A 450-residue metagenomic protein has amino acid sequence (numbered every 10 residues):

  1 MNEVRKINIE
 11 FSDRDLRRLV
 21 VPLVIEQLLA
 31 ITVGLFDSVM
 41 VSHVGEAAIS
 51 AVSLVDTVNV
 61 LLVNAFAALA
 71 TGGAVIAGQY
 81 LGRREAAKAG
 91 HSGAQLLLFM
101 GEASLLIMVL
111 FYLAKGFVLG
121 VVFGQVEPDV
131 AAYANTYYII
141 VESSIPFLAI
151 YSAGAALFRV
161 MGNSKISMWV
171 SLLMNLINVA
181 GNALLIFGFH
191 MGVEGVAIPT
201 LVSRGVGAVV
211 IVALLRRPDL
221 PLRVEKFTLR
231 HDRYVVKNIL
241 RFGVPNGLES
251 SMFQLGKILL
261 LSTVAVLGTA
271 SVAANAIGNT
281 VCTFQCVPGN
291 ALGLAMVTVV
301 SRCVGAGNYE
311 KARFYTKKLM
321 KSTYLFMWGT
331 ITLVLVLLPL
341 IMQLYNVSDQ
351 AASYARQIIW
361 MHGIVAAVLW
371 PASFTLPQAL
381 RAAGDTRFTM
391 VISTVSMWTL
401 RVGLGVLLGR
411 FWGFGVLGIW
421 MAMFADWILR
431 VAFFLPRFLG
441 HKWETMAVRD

Functional and structural regions predicted by a protein language model:
M1-L23, A77-S144, I177, G188-V244 (+2 more regions): Short alpha-helical transmembrane segments in multi-pass integral membrane proteins
I7-V39, H43-V44, V60-G72, I76 (+5 more regions): N-terminal transmembrane alpha-helices
R18-D37, I140, M174, S203-G207 (+3 more regions): Transmembrane helical elements of multi-pass membrane transporters/channels
L23, Q27, S38-V39, V75 (+16 more regions): Transmembrane alpha-helix boundary and packing residues in multipass membrane permease domains and related
L28, T32-S50, L119-P128, L184-M191 (+4 more regions): Helix-terminus/linker motif at the lipid-water interface of multi-pass membrane proteins
E46-T57, A134, Y138, A197 (+3 more regions): Small-residue hotspots at the loop-to-helix junctions and early N-terminal turns of transmembrane alpha-helices
I49-V109, Y151-S167, L261, V272-L338 (+1 more regions): Small-residue-rich hydrophobic transmembrane alpha-helices
A70, I140-R159, S167-N175, V196-I211 (+5 more regions): Short runs within selected transmembrane alpha-helices of multi-pass transporters and secretion channels
